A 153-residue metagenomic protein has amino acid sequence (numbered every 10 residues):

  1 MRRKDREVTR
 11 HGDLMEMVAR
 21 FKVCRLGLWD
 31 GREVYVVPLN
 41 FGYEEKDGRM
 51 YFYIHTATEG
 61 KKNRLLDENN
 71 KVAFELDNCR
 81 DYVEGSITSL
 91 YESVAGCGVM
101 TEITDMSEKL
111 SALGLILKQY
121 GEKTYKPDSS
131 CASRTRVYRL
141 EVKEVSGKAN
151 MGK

Functional and structural regions predicted by a protein language model:
M1-R20: Extreme N-terminal tail/first-helix region
R2-D5, D81-K153: Charged, gly/pro-rich active-site loop segments
R6, K61-N63, F74: Anion-coordinating catalytic cores for phosphoryl-, nucleotidyl-, and glycosidic chemistry
V8-T9, R20-R25, Y120-K123: Short Pro/Gly-enriched beta-strand edge/turn motifs at strand-loop
H11, E59-G60: Structural motif corresponding to alpha-helix initiation and N-cap regions
A19, D67-V72, G114-E122: Short, intrinsically disordered, mixed-charge
F21-T58, F74: Short beta-strand segments
H55-T58, D67-D81, L90-T101: Active-site-adjacent structural patch at catalytic or cofactor/ligand-binding sites
